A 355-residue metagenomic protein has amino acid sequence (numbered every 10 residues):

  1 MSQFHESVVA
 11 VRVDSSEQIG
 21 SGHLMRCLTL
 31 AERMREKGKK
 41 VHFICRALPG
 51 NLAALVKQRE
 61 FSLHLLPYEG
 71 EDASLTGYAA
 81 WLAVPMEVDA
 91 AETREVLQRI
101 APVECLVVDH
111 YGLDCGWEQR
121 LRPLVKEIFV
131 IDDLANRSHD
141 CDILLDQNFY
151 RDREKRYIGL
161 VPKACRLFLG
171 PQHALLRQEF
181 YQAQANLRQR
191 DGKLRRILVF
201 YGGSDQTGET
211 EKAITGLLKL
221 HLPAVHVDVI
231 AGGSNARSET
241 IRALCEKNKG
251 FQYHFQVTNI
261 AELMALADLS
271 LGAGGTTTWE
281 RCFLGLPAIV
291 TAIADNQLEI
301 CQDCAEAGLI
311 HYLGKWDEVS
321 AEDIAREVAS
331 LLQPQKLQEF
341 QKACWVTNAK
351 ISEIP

Functional and structural regions predicted by a protein language model:
E6-G20: Nucleotide-activated donor-dependent transferases that construct or modify glycoconjugates
K37-A91, G314: Conserved nucleotide-sugar phosphate-binding/catalytic loop shared by glycosyltransferases and other
C45, S270-G272, P287-N296: Short hydrophobic beta-strand element within catalytic cores of glycosyltransferases and related nucleotide-activated
D140-G208, S234, S238-E239: A nucleotide-sugar donor-handling region in carbohydrate enzymes
Q184-A185, Q189-A267: Donor-nucleotide binding loops and adjacent catalytic segments primarily of GT-B fold Leloir glycosyltransferases
A265-T276: Acidic donor-binding loop of glycosyltransferase active sites
N296-E327: Change "using UDP/GDP/dTDP sugars" to "using nucleotide sugars
K336-K350: A short, well-ordered alpha-helix in the C-terminal region of glycosyltransferases
